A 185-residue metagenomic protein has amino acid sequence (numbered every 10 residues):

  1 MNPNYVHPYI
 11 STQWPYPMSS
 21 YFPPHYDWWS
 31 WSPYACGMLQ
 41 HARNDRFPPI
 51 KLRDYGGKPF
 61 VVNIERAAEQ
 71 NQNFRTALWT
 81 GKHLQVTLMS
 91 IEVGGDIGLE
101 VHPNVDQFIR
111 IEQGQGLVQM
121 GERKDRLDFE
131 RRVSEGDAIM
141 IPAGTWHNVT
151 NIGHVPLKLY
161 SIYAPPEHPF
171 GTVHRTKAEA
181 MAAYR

Functional and structural regions predicted by a protein language model:
M1-H83, R131, R175-R185: A short, N-terminal "cap"/entry segment at the start of jelly-roll beta-barrel domains of the cupin/DSBH fold
N71-N73, Q85-N104: Conserved short histidine dyad/triad with adjacent acidic residue
A77, V86-S90, F108, E130 (+2 more regions): Conserved hydrophobic/aromatic beta-strand scaffold that supports enzyme active sites
I97-L99, V118-Q119, I141, H147-H154 (+1 more regions): Short beta-strand His + acidic residue motifs that chelate non-heme Fe in jelly-roll/DSBH and cupin folds
N104-R123: Glycine- and acidic-residue-biased ligand/ion/polar-headgroup-sensing regions
R123-A143: Short acidic-glycine-tyrosine-enriched beta hairpin
T150-R185: Double-stranded beta-helix
